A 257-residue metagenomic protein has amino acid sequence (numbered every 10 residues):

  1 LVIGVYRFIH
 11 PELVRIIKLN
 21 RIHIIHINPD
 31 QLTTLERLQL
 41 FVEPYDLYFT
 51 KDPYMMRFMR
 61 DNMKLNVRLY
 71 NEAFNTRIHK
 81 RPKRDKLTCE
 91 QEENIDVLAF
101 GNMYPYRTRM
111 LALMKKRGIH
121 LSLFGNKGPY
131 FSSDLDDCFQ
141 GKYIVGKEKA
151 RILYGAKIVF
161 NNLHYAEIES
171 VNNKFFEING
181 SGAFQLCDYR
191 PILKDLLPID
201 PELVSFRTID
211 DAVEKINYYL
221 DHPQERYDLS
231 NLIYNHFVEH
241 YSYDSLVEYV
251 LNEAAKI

Functional and structural regions predicted by a protein language model:
G4, I16-Q31: Active-site proximal beta-strand in glycosyltransferases
G4-V14, R37-F176, G180-I199: Nucleotide-sugar donor-binding catalytic core of glycosyltransferases
Q185, P201-R207, E253-I257: Short, contiguous hydrophobic alpha-helices characteristic of membrane insertion segments
L203-I209, Y218-P223: Conserved acidic donor-binding segment of nucleotide-sugar-dependent glycosyltransferases
L220-A254: A charged, aromatic-enriched C-terminal amphipathic alpha-helix characteristic of glycosyltransferases across folds
